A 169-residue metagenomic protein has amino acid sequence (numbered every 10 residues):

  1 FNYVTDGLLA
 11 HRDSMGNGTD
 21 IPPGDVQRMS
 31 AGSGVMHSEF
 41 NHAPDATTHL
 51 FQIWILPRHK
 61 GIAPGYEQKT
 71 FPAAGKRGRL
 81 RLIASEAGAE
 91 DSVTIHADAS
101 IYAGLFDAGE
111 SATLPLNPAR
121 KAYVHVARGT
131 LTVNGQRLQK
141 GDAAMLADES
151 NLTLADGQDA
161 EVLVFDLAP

Functional and structural regions predicted by a protein language model:
N2-P169: Jelly-roll (double-stranded beta-helix
